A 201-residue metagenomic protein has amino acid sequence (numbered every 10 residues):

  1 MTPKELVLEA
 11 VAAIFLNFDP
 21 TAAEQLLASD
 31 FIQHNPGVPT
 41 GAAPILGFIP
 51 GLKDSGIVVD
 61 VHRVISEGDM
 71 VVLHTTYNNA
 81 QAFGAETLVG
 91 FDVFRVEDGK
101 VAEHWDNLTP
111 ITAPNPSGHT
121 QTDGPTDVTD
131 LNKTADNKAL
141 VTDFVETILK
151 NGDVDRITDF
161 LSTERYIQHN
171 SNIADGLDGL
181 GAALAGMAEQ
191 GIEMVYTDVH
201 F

Functional and structural regions predicted by a protein language model:
M1-F201: C-terminal and inter-domain tail/linker signature
